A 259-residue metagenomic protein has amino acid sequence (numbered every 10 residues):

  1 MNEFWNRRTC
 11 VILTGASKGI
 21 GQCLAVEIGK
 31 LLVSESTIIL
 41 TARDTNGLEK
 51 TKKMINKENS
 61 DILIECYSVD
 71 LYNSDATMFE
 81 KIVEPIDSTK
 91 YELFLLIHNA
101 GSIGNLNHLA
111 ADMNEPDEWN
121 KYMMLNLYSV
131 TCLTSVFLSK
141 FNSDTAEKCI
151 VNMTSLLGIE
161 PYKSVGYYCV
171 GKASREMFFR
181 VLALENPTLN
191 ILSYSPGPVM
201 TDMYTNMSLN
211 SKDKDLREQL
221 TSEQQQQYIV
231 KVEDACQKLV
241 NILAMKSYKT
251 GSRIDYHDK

Functional and structural regions predicted by a protein language model:
S17-K18: Conserved glycine-rich cofactor-binding loop
V33-K50: Conserved glycine-rich Rossmann-like NAD(P)H-binding loop of the short-chain dehydrogenase/reductase
E58-D75: Rossmann-fold cofactor-recognition segment
N99-N107: Conserved NAD(P)H cofactor-binding loop of Rossmann-fold oxidoreductase domains
S102, D112-T131, R175: Catalytic Tyr-X3-Lys loop
M124-A146, L184: Amphipathic alpha-helical dimer-interface segment in Rossmann-like NAD(P)H-dependent oxidoreductases
N142, E147-S174, F179-L184, S195-V199 (+1 more regions): Catalytic loop of short-chain dehydrogenase/reductase
S193-P196, S211-K259: C-terminal helical subdomain
